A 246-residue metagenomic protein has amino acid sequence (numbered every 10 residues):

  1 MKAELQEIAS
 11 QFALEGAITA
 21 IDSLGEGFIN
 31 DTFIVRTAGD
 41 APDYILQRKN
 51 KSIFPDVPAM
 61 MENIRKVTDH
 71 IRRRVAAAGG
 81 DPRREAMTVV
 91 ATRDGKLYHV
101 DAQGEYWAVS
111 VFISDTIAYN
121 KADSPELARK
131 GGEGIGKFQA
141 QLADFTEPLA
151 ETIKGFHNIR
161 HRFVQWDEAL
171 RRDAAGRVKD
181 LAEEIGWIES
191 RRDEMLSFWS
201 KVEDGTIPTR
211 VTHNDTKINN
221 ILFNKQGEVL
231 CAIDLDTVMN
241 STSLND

Functional and structural regions predicted by a protein language model:
M1-D22, V67, I71: Juxta-kinase regulatory segment immediately upstream of eukaryotic protein kinase catalytic domains
L14-A38: ATP-binding glycine-rich phosphate-binding loop
D22-E26, Q47-P58, I113-E133, D144-H213 (+1 more regions): ATP-dependent phospho-/nucleotidyl transfer catalytic cores
G27-I29, A102-Y106, S243-L244: Short, flexible loop/turn motifs enriched in small residues
T32-I34, V109, V211: Conserved hydrophobic/aromatic beta-strand scaffold that supports enzyme active sites
R36-D43, K225-V229: Active-site beta-strand-loop-beta-strand hairpin of nuclease catalytic cores that positions key catalytic residues
D40-N63, D69-L149: ATP-binding pocket architecture of kinase catalytic cores
P55, N224-D246: Active-site Asp-x-Gly
